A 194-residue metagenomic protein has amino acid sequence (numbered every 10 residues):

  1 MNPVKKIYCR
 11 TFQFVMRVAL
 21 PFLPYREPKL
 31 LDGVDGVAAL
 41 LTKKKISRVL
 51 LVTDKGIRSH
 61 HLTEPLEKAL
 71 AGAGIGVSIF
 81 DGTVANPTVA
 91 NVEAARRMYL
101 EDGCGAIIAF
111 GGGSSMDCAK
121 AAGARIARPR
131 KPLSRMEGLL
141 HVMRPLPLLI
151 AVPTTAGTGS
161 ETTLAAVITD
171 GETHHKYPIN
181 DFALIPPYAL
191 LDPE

Functional and structural regions predicted by a protein language model:
M1-I79: An N-terminal, well-structured beta->alpha segment
I46-R48, C104, P186: Local beta-strand N-terminus motif with an aromatic residue
L50-L51, A106-I108, I150: Conserved beta-strand elements of the Class I
D54, G82-T83, E194: Short strand-loop junctions, especially beta-strand C-caps/beta-turns that link beta-sheets to coils or alpha-helices
R58-R130: N-terminal small/polar loop signature for handling phosphorylated ligands or for N-terminal nucleophile
A127-E194: A glycine/threonine-rich phosphate-anchoring loop and its flanking beta-alpha core in nucleotide/phosphate-binding
